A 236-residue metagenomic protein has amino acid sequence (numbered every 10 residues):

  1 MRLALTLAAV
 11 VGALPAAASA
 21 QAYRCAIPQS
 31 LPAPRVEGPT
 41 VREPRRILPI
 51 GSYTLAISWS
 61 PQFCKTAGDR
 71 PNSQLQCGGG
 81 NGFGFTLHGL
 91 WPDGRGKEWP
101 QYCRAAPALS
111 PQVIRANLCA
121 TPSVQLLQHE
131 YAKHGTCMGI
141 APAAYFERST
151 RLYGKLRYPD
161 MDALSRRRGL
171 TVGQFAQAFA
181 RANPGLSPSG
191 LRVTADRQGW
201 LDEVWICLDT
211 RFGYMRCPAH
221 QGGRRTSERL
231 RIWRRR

Functional and structural regions predicted by a protein language model:
M1-A4: Positively charged n-region of N-terminal signal peptides that target proteins for export
T6-A13: Bacterial N-terminal signal peptides
P15-A17: N-terminal signal peptide c-region/cleavage motif recognized by signal peptidases
Q21-R35, P111, C119-R236: C-terminal, well-folded lobe of enzymatic/effector domains
P39-S123: Betabetaalpha-Me/HNH-type nuclease active-site subdomain
